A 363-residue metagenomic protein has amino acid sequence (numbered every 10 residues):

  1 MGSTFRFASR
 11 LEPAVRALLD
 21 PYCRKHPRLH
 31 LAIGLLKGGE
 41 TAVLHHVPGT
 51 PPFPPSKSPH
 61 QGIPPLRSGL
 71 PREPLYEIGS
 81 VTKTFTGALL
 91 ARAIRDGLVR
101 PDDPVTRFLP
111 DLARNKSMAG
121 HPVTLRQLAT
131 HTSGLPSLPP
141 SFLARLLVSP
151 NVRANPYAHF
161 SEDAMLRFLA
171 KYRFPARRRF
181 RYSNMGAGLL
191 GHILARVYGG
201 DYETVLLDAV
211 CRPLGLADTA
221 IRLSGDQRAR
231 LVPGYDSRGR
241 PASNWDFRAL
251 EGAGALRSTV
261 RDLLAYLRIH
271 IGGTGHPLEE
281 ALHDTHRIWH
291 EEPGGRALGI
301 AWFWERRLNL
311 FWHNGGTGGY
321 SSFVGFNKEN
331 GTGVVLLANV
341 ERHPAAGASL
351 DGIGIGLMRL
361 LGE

Functional and structural regions predicted by a protein language model:
M1-H60, P65, E73, P140 (+4 more regions): Catalytic loop of the DD-peptidase/beta-lactamase superfamily, centered on the K-T-G motif and neighboring
L31-I33, D103, R126, P233 (+1 more regions): Extracytoplasmic/periplasmic beta-strand context in beta-sandwich domains, especially the cupredoxin/COX2 CuA-binding
I33-L35, G39-E40, E77-R100, P104 (+6 more regions): Alpha-helical scaffold elements that line and support the substrate/ligand-binding pocket of soluble hydrolases
K37, V105, I221-A229: Short, solvent-exposed turn/loop segments enriched in Gly/Ser/Thr/Pro and often Arg
A42-L44, L112-G120, G134-P140, R153 (+2 more regions): Secretory-pathway/luminal and periplasmic proteins that interact with or process carbohydrate-rich
P51, F174-A176, T219-G225: Glycine- and aromatic-rich loop/turn segments at beta-sheet edges
P59, L66-N184, G200, A229 (+1 more regions): Active-site-proximal loop and beta-strand segments within enzyme catalytic domains
T82, T86, T124, T219 (+3 more regions): Ser/Thr-centric signal marking residues that sit in or immediately flank functional binding/regulatory motifs
